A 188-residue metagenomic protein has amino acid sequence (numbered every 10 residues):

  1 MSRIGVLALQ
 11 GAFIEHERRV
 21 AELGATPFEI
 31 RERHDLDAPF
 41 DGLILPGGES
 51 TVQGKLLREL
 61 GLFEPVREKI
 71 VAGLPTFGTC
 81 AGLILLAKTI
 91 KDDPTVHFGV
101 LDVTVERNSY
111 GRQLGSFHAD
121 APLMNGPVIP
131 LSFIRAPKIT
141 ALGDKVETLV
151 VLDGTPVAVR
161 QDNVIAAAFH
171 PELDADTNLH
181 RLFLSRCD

Functional and structural regions predicted by a protein language model:
M1, F40, A72-L74, T95-V96 (+3 more regions): Short coil/turn connectors at secondary-structure junctions
M1-E59, E64-K69, T177-R181, S185-D188: N-terminal beta1-alpha1 cap of cysteine-dependent amidohydrolase-like domains
L9, E32, A81, V103 (+1 more regions): Cofactor-binding loop segments of dinucleotide-utilizing enzymes, especially the Rossmann-like FAD- and NAD(P)+-binding
P27-F28, T76, V164: Hydrophobic anchor at the start of a short beta-strand that flanks the dinucleotide cofactor-binding loop
E29, G78-T79, V159: General beta-strand structural signal in soluble alpha/beta enzymes
I44-L45, G78, A167: Redox-cofactor binding/interface segments in oxidoreductases and associated redox assembly factors
E49-A121: Cysteine-nucleophile active-site neighborhood
R107-D188: Amide-donor transfer/coupling interface in amidating biosynthetic enzymes
